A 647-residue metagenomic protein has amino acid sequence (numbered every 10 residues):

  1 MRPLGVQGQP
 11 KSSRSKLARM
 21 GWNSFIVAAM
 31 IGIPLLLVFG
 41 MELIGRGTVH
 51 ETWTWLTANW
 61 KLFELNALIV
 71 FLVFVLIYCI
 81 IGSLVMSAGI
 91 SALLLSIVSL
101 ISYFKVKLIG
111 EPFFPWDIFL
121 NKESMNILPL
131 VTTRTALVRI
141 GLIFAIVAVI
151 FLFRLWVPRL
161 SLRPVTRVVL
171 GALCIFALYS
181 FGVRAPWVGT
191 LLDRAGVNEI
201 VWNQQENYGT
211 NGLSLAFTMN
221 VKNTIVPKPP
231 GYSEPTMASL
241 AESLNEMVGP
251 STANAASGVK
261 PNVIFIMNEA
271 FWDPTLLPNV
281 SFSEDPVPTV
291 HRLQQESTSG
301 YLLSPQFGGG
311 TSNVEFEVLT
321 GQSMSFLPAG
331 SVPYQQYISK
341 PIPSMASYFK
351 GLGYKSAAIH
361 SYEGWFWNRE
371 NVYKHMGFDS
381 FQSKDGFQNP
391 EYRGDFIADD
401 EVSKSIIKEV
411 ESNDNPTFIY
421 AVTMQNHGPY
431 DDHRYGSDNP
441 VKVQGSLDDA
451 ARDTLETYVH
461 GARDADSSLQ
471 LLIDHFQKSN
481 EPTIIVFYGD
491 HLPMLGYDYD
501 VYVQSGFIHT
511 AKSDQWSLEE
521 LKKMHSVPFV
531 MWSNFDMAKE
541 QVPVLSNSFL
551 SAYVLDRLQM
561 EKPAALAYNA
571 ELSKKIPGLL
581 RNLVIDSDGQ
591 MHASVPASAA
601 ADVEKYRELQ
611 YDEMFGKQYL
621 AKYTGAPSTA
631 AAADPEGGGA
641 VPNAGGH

Functional and structural regions predicted by a protein language model:
R2-N207: Transmembrane and membrane-interface helices of multi-pass, inner-membrane envelope-modifying transferases
L72-V73, G258-K260, S479-E481: Short hydrophobic "helix-edge" motifs at membrane interfaces and signal-peptide entry regions
I109, D117-N126, V138, L215-I225 (+3 more regions): Short alpha-helical interface patches
I109, P115-I118, Y208-L213, G308-G309 (+1 more regions): Membrane-interface micro-motifs in multi-pass membrane enzymes
I118-N121, A185, T210-S214, M237 (+3 more regions): Alpha-helix initiation and N-capping motif
G182-F265: Membrane-interface segments at or immediately adjacent to transmembrane helices that form the boundary between
G249-A255, N268, D273-H647: Solvent-exposed soluble domains appended to multi-pass membrane proteins
